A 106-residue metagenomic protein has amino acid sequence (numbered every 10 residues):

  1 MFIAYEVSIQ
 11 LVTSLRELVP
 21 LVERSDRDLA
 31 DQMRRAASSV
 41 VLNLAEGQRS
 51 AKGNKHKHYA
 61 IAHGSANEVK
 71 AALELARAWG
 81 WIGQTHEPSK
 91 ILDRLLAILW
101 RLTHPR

Functional and structural regions predicted by a protein language model:
M1-R106: Amphipathic alpha-helical assembly/interaction segments
